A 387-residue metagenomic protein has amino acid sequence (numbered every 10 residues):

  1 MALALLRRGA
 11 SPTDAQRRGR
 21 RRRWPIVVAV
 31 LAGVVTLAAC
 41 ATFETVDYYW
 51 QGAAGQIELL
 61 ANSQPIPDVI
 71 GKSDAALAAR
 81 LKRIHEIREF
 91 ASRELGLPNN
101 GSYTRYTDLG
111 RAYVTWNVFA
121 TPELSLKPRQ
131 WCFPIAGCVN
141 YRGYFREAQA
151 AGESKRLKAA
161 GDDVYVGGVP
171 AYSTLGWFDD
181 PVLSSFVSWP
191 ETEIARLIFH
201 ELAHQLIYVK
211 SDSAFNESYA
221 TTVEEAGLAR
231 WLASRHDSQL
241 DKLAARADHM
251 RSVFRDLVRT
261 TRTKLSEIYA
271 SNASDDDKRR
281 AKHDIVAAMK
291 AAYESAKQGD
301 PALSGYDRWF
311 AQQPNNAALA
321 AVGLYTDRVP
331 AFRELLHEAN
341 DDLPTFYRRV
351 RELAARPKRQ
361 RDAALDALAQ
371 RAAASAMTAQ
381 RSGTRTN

Functional and structural regions predicted by a protein language model:
D14-W24: Short, Lys/Arg-rich cytosolic juxtamembrane segment immediately N-terminal
V28-L37: Bacterial N-terminal signal peptides
T36-L60: Bacterial Sec signal peptide processing site at the extreme N-terminus
D47, L59-L60, T192, E217 (+2 more regions): Metalloprotease/metallohydrolase-associated module, dominated by Zn2+-dependent proteases
L59, L77-I84, G143-A150, V187-R196 (+6 more regions): Solvent-exposed, acidic/flexible segments
L59-S73, W131-V139, A311-Q313, P330: Acidic/histidine-rich, surface-exposed loop or edge segments in extracytoplasmic proteins
E86-R251: Acidic/His-rich structured neighborhood in mature extracellular/periplasmic domains
D256-N387: Pan-zinc metallopeptidase signature
